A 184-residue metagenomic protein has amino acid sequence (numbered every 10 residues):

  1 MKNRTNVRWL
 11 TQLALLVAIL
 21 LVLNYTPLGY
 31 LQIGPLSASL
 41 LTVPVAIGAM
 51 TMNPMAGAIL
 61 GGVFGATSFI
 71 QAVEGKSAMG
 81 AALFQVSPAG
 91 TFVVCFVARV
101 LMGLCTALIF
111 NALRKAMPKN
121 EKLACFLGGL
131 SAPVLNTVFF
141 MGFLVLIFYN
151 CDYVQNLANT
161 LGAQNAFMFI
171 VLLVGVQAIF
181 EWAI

Functional and structural regions predicted by a protein language model:
M1-I184: Loop-helix junctions at membrane interfaces
